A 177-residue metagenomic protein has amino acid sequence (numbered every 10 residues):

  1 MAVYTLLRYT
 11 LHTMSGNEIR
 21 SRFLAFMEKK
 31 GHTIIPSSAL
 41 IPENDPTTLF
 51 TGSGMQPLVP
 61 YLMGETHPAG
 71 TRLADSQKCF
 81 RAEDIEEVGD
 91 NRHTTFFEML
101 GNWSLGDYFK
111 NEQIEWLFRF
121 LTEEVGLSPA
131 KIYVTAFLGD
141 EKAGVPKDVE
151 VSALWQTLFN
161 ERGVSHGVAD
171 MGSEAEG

Functional and structural regions predicted by a protein language model:
Y4-T10: Short, positively charged and aromatic/hydrophobic N-terminal segments
T13-G177: Structured aminoacyl-transfer and RNA-binding surfaces used for tRNA recognition/handling in the translation apparatus
